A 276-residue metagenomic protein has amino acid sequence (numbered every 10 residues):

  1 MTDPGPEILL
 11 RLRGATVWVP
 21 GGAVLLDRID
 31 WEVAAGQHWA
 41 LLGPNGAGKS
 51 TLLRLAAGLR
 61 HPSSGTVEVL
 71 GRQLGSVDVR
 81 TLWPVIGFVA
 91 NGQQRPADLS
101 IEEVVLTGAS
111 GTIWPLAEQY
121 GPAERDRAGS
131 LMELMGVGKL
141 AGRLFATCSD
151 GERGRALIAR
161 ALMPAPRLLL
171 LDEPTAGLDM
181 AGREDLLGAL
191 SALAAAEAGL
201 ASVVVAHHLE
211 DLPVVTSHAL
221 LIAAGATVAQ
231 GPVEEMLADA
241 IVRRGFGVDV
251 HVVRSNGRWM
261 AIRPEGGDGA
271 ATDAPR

Functional and structural regions predicted by a protein language model:
T2-L12, T16-R28, D78, P96: A short, flexible loop at the N-terminus of ABC-type nucleotide-binding domains that lies
L42-P44: The feature captures the beta-strand-to-loop junction immediately N-terminal to the Walker
A57: Helix-to-loop junction immediately C-terminal to a conserved catalytic motif
G65-G75, L82: Conserved ABC transporter NBD signature motif
L106, G121-L140: Conserved ABC ATPase "signature" region
A165: Conserved catalytic motifs of ABC-family nucleotide-binding domains
L169-E173: Catalytic Walker B motif of ABC-type/P-loop ATPase nucleotide-binding domains
